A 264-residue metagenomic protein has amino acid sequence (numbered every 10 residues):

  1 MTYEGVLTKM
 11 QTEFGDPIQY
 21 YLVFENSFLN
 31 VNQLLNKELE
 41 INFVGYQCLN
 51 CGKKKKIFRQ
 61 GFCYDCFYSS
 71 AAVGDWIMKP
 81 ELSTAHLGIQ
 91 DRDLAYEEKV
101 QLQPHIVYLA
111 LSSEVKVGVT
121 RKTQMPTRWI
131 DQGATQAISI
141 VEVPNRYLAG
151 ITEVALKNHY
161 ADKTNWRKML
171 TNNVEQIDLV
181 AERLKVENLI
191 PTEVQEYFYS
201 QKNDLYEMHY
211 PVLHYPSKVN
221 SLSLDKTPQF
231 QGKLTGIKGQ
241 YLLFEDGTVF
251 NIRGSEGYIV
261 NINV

Functional and structural regions predicted by a protein language model:
M1-V264: Non-catalytic accessory segments flanking enzymatic or RNA/DNA-binding domains
